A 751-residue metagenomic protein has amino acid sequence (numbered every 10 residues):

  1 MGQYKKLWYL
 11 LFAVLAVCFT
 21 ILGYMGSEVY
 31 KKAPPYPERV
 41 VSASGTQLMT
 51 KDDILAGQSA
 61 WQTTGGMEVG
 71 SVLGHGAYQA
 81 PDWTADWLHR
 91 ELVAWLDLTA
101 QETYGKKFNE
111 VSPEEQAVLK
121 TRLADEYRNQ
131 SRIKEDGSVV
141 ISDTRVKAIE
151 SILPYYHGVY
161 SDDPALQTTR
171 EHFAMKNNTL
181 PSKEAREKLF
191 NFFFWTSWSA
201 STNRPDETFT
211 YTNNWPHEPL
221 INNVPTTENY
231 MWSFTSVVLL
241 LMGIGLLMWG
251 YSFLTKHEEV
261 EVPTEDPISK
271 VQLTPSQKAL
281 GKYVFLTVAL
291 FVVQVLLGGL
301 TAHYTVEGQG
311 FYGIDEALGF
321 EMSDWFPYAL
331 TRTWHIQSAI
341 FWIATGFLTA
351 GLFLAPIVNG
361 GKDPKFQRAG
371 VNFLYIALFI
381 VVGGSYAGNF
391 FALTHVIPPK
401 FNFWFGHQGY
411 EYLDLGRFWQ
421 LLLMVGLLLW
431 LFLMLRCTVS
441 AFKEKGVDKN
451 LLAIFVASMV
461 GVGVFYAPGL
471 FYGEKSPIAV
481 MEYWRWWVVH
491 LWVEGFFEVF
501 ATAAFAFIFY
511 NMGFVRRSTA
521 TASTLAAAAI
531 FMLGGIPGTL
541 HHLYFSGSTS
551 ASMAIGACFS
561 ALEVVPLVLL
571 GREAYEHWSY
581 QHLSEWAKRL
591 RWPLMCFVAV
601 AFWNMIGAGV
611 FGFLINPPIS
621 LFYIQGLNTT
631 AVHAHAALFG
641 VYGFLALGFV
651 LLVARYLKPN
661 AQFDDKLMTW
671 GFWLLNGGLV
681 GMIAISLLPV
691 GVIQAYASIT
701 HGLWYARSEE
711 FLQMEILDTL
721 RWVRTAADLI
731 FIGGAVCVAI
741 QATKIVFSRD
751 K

Functional and structural regions predicted by a protein language model:
M1-T50: Post-cleavage N-terminal segment of exported redox proteins
W8-E28, W61, N203-D206, T210-T212 (+13 more regions): Hydrophobic cores of alpha-helical transmembrane segments in multi-pass integral membrane proteins
K31-Y230: Soluble extramembrane regions of membrane proteins in the secretory/endomembrane system
V41-S44, Y312-L330, Y623-G626: Perimembrane loop-to-helix junctions flanking transmembrane segments
G66-V72, A77-S112, Q116, K362-M434: Hydrophobic or amphipathic alpha-helical targeting/insertion segments
L92, E259-V271, E316-F320, V447-A453 (+1 more regions): Juxtamembrane inter-helical linkers in multi-pass membrane proteins
H257-L280, K362-K365, E444, Y580-L590: Membrane-interfacial, low-structure loops and terminal tails that flank and connect transmembrane helices in multi-pass
G409-R417, V480-H490, S548-F559, Q625-A631: Non-cytosolic membrane-interface motifs at loop->transmembrane helix junctions
